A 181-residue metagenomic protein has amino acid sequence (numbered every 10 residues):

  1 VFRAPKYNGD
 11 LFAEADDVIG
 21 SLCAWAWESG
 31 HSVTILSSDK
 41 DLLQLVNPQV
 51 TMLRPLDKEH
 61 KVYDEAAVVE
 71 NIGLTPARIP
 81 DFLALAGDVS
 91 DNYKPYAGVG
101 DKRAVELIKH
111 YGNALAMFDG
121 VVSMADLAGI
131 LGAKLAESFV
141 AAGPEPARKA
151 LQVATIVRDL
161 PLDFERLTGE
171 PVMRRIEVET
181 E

Functional and structural regions predicted by a protein language model:
V1-E165: Extended two-metal-dependent nuclease catalytic cores across DNA- and RNA-processing enzymes
T180-E181: Long, highly charged low-complexity segments
